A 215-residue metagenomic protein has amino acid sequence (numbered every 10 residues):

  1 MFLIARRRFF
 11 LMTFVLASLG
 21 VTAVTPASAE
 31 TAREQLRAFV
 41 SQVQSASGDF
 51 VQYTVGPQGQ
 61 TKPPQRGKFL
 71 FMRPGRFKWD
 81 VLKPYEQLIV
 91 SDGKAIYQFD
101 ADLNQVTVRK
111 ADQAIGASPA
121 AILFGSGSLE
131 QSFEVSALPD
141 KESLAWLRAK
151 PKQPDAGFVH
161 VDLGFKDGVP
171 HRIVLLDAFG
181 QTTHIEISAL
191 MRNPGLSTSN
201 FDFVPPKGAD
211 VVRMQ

Functional and structural regions predicted by a protein language model:
F2, G20, T25-K62, P205-Q215: N-terminal leader/targeting segments and the immediate start of mature chains
F2-F14: Twin-arginine (Tat) signal peptide motif
L11-A23: Bacterial N-terminal signal peptides
V40, I115-E130: Short, solvent-exposed helix-to-loop capping segments enriched in aromatics
V43-S45, P64-R66, M72-P74, P84 (+6 more regions): Extracytoplasmic
V51-V55, D80-L82, F99-A101, K150-K152 (+1 more regions): A generic structural motif
K68-S118, T183-H184: An acidic-aromatic
T107, S128-E134, L138-Q215: Gly/Pro-enriched, hydrophobic low-complexity segments that function as extracytoplasmic propeptides/linkers
